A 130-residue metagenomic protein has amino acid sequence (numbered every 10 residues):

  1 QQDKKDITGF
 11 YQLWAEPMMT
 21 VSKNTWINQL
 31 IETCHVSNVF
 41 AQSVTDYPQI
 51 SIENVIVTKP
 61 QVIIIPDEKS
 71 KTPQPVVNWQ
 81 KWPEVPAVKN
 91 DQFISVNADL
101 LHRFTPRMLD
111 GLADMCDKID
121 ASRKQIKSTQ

Functional and structural regions predicted by a protein language model:
Q1-L109, A121-I126: Binding-cleft/active-site segments that stabilize strongly anionic ligands or cofactors
K118: Short alpha-helical functional segments enriched in proximate histidine and acidic residues
S128-Q130: A short, charged, Gly/Pro-tolerant segment at domain boundaries
